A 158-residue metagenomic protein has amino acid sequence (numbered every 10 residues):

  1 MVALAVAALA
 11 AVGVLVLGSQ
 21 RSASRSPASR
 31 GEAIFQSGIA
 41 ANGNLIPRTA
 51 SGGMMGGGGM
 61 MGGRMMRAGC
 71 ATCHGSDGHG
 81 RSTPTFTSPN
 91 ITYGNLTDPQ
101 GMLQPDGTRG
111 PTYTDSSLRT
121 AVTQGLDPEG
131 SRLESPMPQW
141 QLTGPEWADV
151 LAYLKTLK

Functional and structural regions predicted by a protein language model:
V2-G13: Hydrophobic membrane-insertion alpha-helices, especially the h-region of bacterial N-terminal signal peptides
L17-G63: Electrostatic cytochrome c docking/interface patches
S29-A33, A68-A71, P89, S116 (+3 more regions): Solvent-exposed, polar/charged alpha-helical surfaces in well-ordered, non-transmembrane soluble domains, broadly
Q36-I39, T72-H79, T123, K155-T156: Detector for the c-type heme attachment site
A41-G43, H79-S82, P128-S131, L157-K158: Inter-heme linker and motif-flanking segments adjacent to c-type heme-binding CXXCH motifs in c-type cytochromes
P47-D115, P136-L142: Gly/Gly-Pro-rich "capping" loops immediately C-terminal to redox-active cysteine motifs in periplasmic/lumenal
T112-K158: C-terminal capping alpha-helices of c-type cytochrome domains
